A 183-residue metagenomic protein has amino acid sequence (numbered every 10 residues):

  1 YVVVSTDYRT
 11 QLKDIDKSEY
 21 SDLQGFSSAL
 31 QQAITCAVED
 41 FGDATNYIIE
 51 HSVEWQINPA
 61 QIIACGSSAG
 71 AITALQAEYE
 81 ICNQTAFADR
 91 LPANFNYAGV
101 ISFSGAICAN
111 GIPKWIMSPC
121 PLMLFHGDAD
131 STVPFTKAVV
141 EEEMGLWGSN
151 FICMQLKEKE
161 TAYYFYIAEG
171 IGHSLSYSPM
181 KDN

Functional and structural regions predicted by a protein language model:
Y1-I57: Serine-hydrolase catalytic machinery in alpha/beta-hydrolase-like enzymes
V2-D7, Q61-C65, A98-F103, P121-H126 (+1 more regions): Structural recognition of the beta-strand scaffold that forms the well-ordered cores of secreted hydrolase catalytic
S5, W55, S67-A69, N150-Q155: Gram-negative outer-membrane beta-barrel domains
Q11-K13, C108, S131-T132, H173-S174: Active-site loop signature of alpha/beta-hydrolase-fold enzymes
I15-K17, L75-A77, I112-W115, P134-T136 (+1 more regions): Short, solvent-exposed loop/turn and secondary-structure capping segments
E39, D43-S118: Primarily recognizes the serine-hydrolase "nucleophile elbow" in alpha/beta-hydrolase and SGNH/GDSL folds
A88-E160: The feature captures the conserved acid-bearing segment of alpha/beta-hydrolase catalytic domains
K157-N183: C-terminal catalytic histidine-bearing segment of alpha/beta-hydrolase fold enzymes
